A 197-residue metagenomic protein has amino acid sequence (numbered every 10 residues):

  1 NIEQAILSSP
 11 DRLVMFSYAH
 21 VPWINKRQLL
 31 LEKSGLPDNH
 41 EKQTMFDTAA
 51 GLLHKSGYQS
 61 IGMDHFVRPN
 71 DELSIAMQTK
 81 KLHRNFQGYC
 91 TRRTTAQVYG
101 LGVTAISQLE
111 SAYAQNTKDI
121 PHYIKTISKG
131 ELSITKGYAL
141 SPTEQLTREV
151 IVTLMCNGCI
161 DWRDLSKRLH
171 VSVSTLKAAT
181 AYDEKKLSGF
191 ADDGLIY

Functional and structural regions predicted by a protein language model:
N1-L176: C-terminal scaffold of the Radical SAM
T180, E184-S188: Short, hydrophobic-biased segments on the C-terminal half of alpha helices that form "recognition helices"
L187-Y197: A short, conserved structural fragment
